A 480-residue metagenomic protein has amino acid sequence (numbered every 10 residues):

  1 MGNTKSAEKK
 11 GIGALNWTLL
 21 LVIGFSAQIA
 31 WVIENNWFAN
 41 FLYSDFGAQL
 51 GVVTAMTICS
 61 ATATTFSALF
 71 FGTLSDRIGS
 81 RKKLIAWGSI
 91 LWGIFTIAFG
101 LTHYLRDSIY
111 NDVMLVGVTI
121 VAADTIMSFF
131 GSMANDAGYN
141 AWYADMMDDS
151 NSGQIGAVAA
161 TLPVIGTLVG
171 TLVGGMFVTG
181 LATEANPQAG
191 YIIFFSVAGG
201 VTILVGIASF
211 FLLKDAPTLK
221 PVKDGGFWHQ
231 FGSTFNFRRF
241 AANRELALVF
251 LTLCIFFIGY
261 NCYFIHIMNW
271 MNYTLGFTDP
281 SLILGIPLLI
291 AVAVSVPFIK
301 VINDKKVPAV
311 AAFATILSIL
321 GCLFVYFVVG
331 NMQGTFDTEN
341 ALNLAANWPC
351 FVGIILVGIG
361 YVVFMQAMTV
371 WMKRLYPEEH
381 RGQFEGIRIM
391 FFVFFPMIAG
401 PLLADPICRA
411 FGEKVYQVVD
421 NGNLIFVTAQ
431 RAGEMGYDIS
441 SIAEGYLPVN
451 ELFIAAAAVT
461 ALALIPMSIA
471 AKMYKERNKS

Functional and structural regions predicted by a protein language model:
G2-A14, A216-L251: Juxtamembrane intracellular "pre-TM" segments in multi-pass secondary transporters
K5-A61, E245-T252, F256-L275, S281: Helix-loop boundary and gating motifs at the non-cytosolic
T64, G153-V178, I389-P401: Glycine-rich segments within core transmembrane alpha-helices of 12-TM secondary carriers
F66-S80, V294-V307, C408: Helix-to-loop junctions at the C-terminal end of transmembrane segments in multipass secondary transporters
R77-L91, N303-I316: Cytoplasmic membrane-interface "Motif A"-like loop-to-helix N-cap segments of 12-TM Major Facilitator Superfamily
R81, V178-G200, C408-A461: A membrane-interface helix-boundary motif in multi-pass transporters
S89-M114, L317-N343: C-terminal ends and interior cores of transmembrane alpha-helices in multi-pass membrane transporters/permeases
E379-E413: A late C-terminal transmembrane helix in Major Facilitator Superfamily
